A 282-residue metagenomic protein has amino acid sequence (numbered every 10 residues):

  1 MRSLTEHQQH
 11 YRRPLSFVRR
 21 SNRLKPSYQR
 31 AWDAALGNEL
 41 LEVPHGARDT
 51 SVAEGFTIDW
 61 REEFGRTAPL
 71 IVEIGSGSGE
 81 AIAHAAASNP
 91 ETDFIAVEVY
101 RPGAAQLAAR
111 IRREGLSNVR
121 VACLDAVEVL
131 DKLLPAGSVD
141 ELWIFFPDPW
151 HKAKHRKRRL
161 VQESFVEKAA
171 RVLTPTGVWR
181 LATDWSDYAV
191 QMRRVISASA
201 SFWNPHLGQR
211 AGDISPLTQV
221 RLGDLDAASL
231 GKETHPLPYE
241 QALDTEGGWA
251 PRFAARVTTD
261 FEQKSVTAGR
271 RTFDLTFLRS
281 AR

Functional and structural regions predicted by a protein language model:
M1-V72, E80-A87: S-adenosyl-L-methionine
W60, P69-E128: SAM cofactor-binding core of SAM-dependent methyltransferases, primarily the Rossmann-like beta-alpha-beta module
D131-E141: A short acidic, Gly/Pro-enriched loop at the edge of an enzyme's catalytic core that lines a small-molecule cofactor
V139-L160: A short SAM/SAH-binding and catalytic strip from SAM-dependent methyltransferases
H155, A182-S199: Conserved class I S-adenosyl-L-methionine
V161-P175: A short glycine-rich, Lys/Arg-flanked "PGG" loop and its adjoining helix->strand segment in the class I
P175-T183: Conserved beta-strand signature within the Rossmann-like core of class I S-adenosyl-L-methionine
R194, S199-R282: Class I S-adenosyl-L-methionine
